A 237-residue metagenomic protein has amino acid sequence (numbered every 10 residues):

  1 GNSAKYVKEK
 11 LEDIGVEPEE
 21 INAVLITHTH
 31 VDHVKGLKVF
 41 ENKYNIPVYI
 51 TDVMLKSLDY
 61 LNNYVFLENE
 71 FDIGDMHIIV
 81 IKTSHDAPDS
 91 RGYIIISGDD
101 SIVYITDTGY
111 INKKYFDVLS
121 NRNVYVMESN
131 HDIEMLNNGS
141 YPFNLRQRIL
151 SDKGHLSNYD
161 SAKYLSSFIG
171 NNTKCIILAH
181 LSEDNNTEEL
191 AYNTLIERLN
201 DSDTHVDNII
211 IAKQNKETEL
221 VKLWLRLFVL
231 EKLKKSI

Functional and structural regions predicted by a protein language model:
G1, N22-T29, Y49-D52, V103-D107 (+3 more regions): Active-site neighborhood of phospho(di)ester-bond hydrolases with catalytic His/Asp-centered motifs
G1-K10, F66-V124, V221-I237: Core dinuclear metal-dependent hydrolase active-site scaffold
S3-I50: Active-site metal-binding motif and surrounding structural segment of the metallo-beta-lactamase
I21, L61, N121-N123: Short, well-ordered alpha-helix to beta-strand connector turns
H30-V34, L55-S57, A87-P88, I111-K113 (+2 more regions): Active-site environment of divalent metal-dependent phosphoester hydrolases
K35-D89: Glycine/small-residue-rich loop that forms an oxyanion/phosphate-binding "nest" at active or ligand-binding sites
K113-A212: Cap/insert and terminal regions of metallo-dependent hydrolase folds
N208-K222: A short, charged, Gly/Pro-tolerant segment at domain boundaries
